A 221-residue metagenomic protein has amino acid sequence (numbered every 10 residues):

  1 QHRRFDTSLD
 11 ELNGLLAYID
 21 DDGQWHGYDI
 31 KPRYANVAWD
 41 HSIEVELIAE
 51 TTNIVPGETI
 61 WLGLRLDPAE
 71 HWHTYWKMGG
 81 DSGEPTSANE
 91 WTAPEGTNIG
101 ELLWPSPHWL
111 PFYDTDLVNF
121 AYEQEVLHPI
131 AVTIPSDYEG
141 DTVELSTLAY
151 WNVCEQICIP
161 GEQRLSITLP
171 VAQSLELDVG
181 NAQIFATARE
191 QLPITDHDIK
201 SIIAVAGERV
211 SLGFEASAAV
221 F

Functional and structural regions predicted by a protein language model:
Q1-F221: Extracellular/lumen-exposed scaffold segments
